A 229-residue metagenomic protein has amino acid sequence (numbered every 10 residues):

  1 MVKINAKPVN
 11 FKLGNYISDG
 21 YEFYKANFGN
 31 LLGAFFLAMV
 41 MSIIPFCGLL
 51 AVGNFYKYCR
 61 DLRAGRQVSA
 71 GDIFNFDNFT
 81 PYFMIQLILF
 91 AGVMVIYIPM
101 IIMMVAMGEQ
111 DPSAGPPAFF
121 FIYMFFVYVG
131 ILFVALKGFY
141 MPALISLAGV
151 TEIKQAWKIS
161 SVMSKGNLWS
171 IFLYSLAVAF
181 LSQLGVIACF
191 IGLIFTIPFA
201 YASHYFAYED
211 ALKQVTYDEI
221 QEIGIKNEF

Functional and structural regions predicted by a protein language model:
M1-V9: Short, contiguous pre-domain boundary segments
V2, V52-K57, I88-I96, I102: Specific transmembrane helices
K3-I4, M39-Q67, P81, G115-E152 (+1 more regions): Selective recognition of hydrophobic, aromatic-rich stretches within alpha-helical transmembrane segments of polytopic
N10-V40, A70-V95, F133-V186, F229: Interfacial aromatic "cap" segments that immediately flank transmembrane helices in multipass membrane proteins
G29, G33, M84, I101-Q110 (+3 more regions): Alpha-helical transmembrane segments in eukaryotic/viral proteins
I44-P45, V95-Q110, V186: Juxtamembrane "helix exit" motif at the C-terminal ends of alpha-helical transmembrane segments in multi-pass membrane
R66-D72, Q110-S113: Membrane-interface interhelical connector segments
Q214-F229: Cytosolic juxtamembrane C-terminal amphipathic helix followed by a basic/polar low-complexity tail immediately after
